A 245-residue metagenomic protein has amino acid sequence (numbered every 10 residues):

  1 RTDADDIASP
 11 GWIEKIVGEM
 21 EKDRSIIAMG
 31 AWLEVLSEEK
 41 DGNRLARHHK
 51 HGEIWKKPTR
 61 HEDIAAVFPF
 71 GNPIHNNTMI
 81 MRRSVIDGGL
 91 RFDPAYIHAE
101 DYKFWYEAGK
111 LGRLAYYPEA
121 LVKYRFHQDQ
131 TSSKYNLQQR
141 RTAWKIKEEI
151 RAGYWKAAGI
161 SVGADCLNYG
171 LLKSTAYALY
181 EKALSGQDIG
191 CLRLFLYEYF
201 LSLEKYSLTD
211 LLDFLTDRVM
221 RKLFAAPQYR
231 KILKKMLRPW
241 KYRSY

Functional and structural regions predicted by a protein language model:
R1, W12, N77: Conserved donor sugar-nucleotide recognition element shared by glycan-biosynthetic enzymes
R1-I7: Short beta-strand-to-loop acidic/aromatic patch adjacent to the donor-nucleotide binding site
D3, M29, F92: Conserved Rossmann-like nucleotide-binding pocket used by diverse enzymes that bind dinucleotide cofactors
D6, V35-E39, K123, Q130: Feature marks short, surface-exposed loop/turn motifs that line or immediately flank catalytic pockets and channel
G11-H48: Conserved donor NDP-sugar-binding/catalytic core segment of glycosyltransferases
G52-I146: Conserved nucleotide-sugar donor-binding catalytic segment
P73, K110, F126-Y245: C-terminal subregions of glycosyltransferases and related glycan-biosynthesis enzymes
